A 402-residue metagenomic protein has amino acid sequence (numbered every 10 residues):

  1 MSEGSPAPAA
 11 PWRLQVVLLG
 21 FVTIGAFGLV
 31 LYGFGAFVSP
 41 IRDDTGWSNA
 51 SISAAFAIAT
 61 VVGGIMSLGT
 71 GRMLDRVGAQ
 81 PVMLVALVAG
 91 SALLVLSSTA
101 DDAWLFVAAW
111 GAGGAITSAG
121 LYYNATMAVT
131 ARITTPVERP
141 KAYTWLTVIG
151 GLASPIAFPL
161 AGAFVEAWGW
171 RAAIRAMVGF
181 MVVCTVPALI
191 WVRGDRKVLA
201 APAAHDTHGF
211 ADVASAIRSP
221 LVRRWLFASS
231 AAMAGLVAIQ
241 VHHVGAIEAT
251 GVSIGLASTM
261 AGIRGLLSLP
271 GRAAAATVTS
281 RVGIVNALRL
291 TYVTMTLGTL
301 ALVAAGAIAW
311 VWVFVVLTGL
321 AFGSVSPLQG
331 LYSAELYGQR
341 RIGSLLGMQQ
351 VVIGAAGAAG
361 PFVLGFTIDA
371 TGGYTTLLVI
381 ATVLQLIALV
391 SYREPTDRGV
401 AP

Functional and structural regions predicted by a protein language model:
I24, L105-L121, S230, W310-G323: Hydrophobic core of transmembrane alpha-helices in multi-pass small-molecule transporters, especially MFS/SLC-type
F34-V38, S219-P270: Extracytoplasmic gate region of multi-pass secondary transporters
I65-A103, T279: Conserved MFS/SLC helix-loop-helix module at the cytosolic interface between two early adjacent transmembrane helices
W110-V148, G338: Cytoplasmic helix-loop-helix junction between adjacent transmembrane helices in 12-TM secondary transporters
L146-R196: Helix-loop-helix hairpin linking two adjacent transmembrane segments in secondary transporters
R193-A211, A401-P402: Flexible cytoplasmic inter-helical loops of multi-pass small-molecule transporters
L236, G262-R264, V282-Y332: C-terminal transmembrane helical hairpin of 12-TM major facilitator-type secondary transporters
L336-T371: A late C-terminal transmembrane helix in Major Facilitator Superfamily
